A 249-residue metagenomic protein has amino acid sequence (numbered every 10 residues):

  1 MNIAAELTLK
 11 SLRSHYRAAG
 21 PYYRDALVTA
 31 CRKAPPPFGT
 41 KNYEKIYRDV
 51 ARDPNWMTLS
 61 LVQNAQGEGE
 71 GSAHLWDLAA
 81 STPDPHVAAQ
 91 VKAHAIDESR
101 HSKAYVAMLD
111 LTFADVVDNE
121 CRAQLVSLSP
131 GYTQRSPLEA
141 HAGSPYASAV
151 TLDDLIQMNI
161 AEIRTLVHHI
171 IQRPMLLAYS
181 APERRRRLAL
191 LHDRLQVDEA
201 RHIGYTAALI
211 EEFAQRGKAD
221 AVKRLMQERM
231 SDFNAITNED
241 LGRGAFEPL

Functional and structural regions predicted by a protein language model:
M1-L249: Non-heme di-metal
